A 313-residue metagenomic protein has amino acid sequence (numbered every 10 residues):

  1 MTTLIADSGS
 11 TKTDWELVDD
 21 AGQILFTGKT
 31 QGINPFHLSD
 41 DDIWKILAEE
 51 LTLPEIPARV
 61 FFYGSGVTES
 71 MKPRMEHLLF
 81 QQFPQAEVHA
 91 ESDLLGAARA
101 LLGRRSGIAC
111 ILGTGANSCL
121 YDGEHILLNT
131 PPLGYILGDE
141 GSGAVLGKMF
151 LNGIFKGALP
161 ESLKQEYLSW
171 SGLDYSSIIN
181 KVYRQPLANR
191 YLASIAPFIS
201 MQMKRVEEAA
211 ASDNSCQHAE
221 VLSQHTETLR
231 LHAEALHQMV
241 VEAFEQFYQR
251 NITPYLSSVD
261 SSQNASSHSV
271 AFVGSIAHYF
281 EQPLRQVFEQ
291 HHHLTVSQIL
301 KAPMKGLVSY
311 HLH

Functional and structural regions predicted by a protein language model:
M1-A58, L78, L101-I108, N152-H313: ATP-binding/phosphotransfer module of carbohydrate and carboxylate kinases, centering on a glycine-rich
K29-P35, T114-A116, L133-E140, L300-A302: Short, acidic/turn-prone active-site loops that include or flank metal/cofactor- and phosphate-binding residues
R59, Y63, V67-L94: Anion-binding (especially nucleotide phosphate/pyrophosphate-binding) glycine-rich loop and adjoining beta-alpha core
Y63-T68, L112-G115, H268-A277: Glycine-rich beta-strand-to-loop/alpha-helix junction loops that act as flexible
M71-K72, A97-A98, F280-E281: Short, well-ordered alpha-helical microsegments
Q85-A109, G115-Y135: Active-site neighborhood for divalent-cation/phosphate handling
S118-C119, G123-E124, E140, P186-A193: Mobile beta-alpha loop/short-helix "lid" or hinge segments that flank ligand
I126-G172: Glycine-rich phosphate-binding loop plus the immediately following alpha-helix
